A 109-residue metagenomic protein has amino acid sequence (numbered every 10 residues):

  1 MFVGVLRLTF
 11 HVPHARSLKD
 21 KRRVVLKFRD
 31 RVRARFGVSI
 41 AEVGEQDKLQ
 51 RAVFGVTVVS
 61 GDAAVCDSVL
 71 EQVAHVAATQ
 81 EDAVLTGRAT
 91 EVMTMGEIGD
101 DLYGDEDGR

Functional and structural regions predicted by a protein language model:
M1-E42: N-terminal leader/targeting segments and the first structural element of proteins
F2-G4, A52, V84: A generic structural signal for well-ordered coil/turn residues at beta-strand boundaries that shape enzyme active-site
L6-F10, F54-V56, R88-T90: A structural signal for short, well-ordered beta-strand segments
V12-H14, S60, T94: Non-catalytic surface loops within mature trypsin-like serine protease
A41-D62: Short, charge-patterned binding micro-sites
D62-Y103: C-terminal structural segments of small proteins and small subunits
D105-D107: Helix-rich terminal scaffold detector
